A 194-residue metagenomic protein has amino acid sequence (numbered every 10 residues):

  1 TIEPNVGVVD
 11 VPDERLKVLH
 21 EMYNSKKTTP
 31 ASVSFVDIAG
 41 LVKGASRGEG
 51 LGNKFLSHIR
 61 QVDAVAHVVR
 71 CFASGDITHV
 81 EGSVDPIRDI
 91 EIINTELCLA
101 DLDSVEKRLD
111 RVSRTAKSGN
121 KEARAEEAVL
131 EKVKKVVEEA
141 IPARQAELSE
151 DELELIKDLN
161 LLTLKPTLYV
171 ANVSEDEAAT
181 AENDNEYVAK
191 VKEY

Functional and structural regions predicted by a protein language model:
T1, R111-Y194: C-terminal-of-GTPase-core extension/linker across diverse P-loop GTPases
T1-T78, I87, N94-E96, V105-T115: Conserved G1/Walker A P-loop phosphate-binding module
A45-E49, L99, A178-N185: Ordered, soluble secondary-structure elements with a strong preference for glycine-centered loop motifs and nearby
E49, S83-I87, N185, A189: Short, conserved loop/turn and helix-capping segments at secondary-structure boundaries that abut family-defining
G52, S83, I90, T95 (+3 more regions): Amphipathic alpha-helical coiled-coil segments with heptad-repeat character
F72, A100, L162: Residue-level signal for short amphipathic helical patches enriched in basic/charged and nearby hydrophobic residues
I77-E81, A181-N183: Short amphipathic alpha-helical segments
